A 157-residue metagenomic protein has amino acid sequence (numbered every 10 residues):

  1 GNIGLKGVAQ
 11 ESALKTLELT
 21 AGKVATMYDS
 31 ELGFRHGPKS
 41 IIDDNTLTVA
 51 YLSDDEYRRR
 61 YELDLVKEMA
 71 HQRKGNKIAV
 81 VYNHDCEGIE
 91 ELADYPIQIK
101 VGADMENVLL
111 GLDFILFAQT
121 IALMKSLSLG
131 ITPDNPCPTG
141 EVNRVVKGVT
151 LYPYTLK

Functional and structural regions predicted by a protein language model:
G1-K157: A SIS-like phosphosugar-recognition module
